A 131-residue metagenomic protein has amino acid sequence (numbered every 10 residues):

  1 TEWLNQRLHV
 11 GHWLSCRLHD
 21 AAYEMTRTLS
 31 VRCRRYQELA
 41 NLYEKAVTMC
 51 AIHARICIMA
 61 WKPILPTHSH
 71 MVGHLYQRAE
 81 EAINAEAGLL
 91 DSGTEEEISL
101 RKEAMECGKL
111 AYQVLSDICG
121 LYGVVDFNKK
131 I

Functional and structural regions predicted by a protein language model:
T1-I131: Extended alpha-helical scaffold/coiled-coil
